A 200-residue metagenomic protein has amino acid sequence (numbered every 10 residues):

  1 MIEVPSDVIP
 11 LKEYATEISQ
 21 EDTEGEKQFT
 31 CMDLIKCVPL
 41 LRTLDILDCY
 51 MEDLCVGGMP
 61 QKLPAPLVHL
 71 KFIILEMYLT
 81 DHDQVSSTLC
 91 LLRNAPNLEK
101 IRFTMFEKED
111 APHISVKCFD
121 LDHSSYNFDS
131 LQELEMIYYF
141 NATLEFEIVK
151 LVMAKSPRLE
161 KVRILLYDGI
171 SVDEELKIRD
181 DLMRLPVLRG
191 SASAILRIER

Functional and structural regions predicted by a protein language model:
M1-R200: Non-core capping and flanking segments associated with repeat-based/extracellular domains
